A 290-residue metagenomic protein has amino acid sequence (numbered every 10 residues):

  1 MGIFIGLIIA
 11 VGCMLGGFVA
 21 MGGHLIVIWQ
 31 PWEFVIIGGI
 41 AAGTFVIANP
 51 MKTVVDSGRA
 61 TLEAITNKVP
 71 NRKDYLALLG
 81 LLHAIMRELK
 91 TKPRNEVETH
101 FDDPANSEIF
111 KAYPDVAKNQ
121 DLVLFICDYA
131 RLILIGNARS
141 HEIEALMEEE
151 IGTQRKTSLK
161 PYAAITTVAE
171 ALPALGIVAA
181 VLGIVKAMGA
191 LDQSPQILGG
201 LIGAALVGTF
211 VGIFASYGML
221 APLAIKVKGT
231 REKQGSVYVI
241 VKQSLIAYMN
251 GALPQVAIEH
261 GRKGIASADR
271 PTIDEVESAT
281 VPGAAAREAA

Functional and structural regions predicted by a protein language model:
G2-G6, A42: Divalent-cation
I5-I8, G12-L25, I143-L146, E150-T230: Helix-termination/interfacial motifs at the ends of transmembrane alpha-helices
V19-L159, K233-A290: Large intracellular
